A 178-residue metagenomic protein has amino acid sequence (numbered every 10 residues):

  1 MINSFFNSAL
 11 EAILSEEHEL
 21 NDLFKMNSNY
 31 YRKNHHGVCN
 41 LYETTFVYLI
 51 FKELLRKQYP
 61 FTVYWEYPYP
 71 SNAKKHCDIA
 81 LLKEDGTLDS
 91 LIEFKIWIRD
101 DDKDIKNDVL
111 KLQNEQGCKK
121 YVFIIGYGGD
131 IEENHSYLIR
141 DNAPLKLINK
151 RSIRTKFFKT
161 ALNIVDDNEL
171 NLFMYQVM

Functional and structural regions predicted by a protein language model:
M1: Interfaces and regulatory segments of ATP-dependent nucleotide/adenylate/phosphodiester-chemistry enzymes
F6-E66: Acidic-basic catalytic patches of nuclease active cores, encompassing PD-(D/E)XK and other metal-cofactor nuclease
F61-P70, C77-L82: Pyridoxal 5′-phosphate
Y67, I96, G126-G128: Structural motif
S71, I98-D100, I131: Feature marks short, surface-exposed loop/turn motifs that line or immediately flank catalytic pockets and channel
I79-I98: Conserved catalytic cores of phosphodiester-cleaving nucleases, focusing on short active-site segments
D102-I125, D130: Short, charged, amphipathic alpha-helix that recurs within catalytic cores of restriction-modification and other
G128-M178: Domain-level recognition of nuclease-like catalytic cores that cleave nucleotide substrates
